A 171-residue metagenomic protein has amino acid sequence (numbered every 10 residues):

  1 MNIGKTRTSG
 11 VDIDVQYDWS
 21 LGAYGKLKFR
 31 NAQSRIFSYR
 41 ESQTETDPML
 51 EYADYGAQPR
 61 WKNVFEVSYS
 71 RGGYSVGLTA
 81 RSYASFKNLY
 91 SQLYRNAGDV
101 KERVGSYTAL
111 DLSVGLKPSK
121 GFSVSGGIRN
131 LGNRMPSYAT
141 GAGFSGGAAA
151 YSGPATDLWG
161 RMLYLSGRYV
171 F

Functional and structural regions predicted by a protein language model:
M1-N2, P48-D54, R95-K101, A150-A155: Extracellular loop and loop/strand-boundary signature of outer-membrane beta-barrel proteins
M1-Y90: Gram-negative outer-membrane beta-barrel transporters
N2, D14-Q16, E66-S68, S113-K117 (+2 more regions): Outer-membrane beta-barrel architecture
N2-R7, R103-S106, N130-L131: Residue-level preference for alpha-helix termini and adjacent loops
R7-S9, P59, S106-T108, K120 (+1 more regions): Residue-level preference for beta-strand/loop junctions
F37, A80-S91, G115-F171: C-terminal beta-signal and adjacent terminal beta-strands/loops of Gram-negative outer-membrane beta-barrel proteins
R60-V64, Y107-D111, A150-S152, M162: Transmembrane beta-barrel architecture of outer membranes
A80-S82, K87-L110: Generic long, charged, amphipathic alpha-helical segments
